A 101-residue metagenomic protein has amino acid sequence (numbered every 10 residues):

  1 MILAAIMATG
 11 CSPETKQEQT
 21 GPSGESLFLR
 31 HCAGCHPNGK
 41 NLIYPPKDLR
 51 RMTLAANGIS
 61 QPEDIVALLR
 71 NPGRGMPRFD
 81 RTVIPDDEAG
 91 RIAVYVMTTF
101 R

Functional and structural regions predicted by a protein language model:
M1-C11: Sec-dependent bacterial lipoprotein signal peptides
A5, S26-L29, R70: Processing junctions and N-termini across compartments
T9-L27: Electrostatic cytochrome c docking/interface patches
G21-E25, P37-A67: Gly/Gly-Pro-rich "capping" loops immediately C-terminal to redox-active cysteine motifs in periplasmic/lumenal
F28-N38, I92, V96: The canonical Cys-X-X-Cys-His
I43-R51, L68-F100: Axial heme c-ligation environment in periplasmic c-type cytochrome domains
